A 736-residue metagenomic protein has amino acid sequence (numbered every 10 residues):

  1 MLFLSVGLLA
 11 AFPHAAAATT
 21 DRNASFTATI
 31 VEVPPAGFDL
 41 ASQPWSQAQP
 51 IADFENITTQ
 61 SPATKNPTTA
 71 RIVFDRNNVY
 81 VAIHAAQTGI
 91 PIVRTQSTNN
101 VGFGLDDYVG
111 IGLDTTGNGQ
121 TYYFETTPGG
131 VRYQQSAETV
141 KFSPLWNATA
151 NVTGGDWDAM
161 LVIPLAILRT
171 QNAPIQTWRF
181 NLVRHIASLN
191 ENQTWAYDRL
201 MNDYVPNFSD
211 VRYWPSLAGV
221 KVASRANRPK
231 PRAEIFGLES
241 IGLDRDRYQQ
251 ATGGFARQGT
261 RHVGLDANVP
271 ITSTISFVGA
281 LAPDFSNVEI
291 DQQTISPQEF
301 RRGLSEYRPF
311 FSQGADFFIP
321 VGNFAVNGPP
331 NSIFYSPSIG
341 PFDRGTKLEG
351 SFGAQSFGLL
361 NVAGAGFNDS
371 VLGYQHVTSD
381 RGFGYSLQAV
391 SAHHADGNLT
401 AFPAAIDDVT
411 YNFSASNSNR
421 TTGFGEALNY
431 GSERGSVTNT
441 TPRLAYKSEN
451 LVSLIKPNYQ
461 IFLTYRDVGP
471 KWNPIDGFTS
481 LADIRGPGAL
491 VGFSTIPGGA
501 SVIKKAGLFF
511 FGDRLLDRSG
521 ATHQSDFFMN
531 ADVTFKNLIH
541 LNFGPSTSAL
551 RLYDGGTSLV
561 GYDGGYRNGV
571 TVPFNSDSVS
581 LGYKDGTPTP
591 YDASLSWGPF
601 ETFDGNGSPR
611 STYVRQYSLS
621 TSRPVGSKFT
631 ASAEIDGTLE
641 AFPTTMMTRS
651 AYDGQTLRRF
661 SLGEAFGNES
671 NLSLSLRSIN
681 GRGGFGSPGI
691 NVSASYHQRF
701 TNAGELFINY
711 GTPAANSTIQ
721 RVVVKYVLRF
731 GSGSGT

Functional and structural regions predicted by a protein language model:
M1-A11: Bacterial N-terminal signal peptides
A11, A15-A18: Boundary at the C-terminal end of the N-terminal hydrophobic targeting segment
A18-V371: Structural preference for beta-rich elements and adjacent junctions enriched in aromatics
N77-V79, Q120-Y122, W157, P174-W178 (+18 more regions): Outer-envelope beta-barrel architecture signal
L161, R179, A256-R257, F285-N473 (+4 more regions): Catalytic-domain carbohydrate-binding cleft regions of carbohydrate-active enzymes
V205-A226, A365-A404, F543-P588, A593 (+2 more regions): Outer-membrane beta-barrel transmembrane domain signature of Gram-negative proteins, especially the mid-to-C-terminal
A226-V278, F367-E433, P497-A500, K505-F509 (+4 more regions): Surface-exposed extracellular loop regions of Gram-negative outer-membrane beta-barrel proteins
P341, G425-T736: Exposed, low-structure sequence patches enriched in small/polar residues
